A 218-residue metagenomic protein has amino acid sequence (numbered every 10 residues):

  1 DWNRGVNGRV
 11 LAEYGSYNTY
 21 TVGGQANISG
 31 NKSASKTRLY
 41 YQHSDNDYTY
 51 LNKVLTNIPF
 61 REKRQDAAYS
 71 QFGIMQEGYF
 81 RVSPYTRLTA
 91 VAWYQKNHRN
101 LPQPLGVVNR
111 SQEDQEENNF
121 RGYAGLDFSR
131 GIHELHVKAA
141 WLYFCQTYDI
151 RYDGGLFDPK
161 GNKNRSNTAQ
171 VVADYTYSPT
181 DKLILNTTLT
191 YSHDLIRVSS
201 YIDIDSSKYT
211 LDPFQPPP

Functional and structural regions predicted by a protein language model:
W2-I28, L39, R61-A67: Short strand-turn segments of transmembrane beta-barrel domains in outer membranes, especially the first one or two
N3, G30-S33, R81-Y85, Q95 (+2 more regions): Outer-membrane beta-barrel channels and translocator barrels
V6-G8, Y20-G24, S70-Q76, N118-A124 (+2 more regions): Hydrophobic, lipid-facing positions within transmembrane beta-strands of outer-membrane proteins
V10-Y14, G24, T37-H43, A90-K96 (+2 more regions): Transmembrane beta-barrel strands of outer-membrane/channel proteins
Q25-S29, R38, M75-R81, Y123-S129 (+2 more regions): Transmembrane beta-barrel domains of outer membrane proteins
R38-Y50, L195-S200: Short, solvent-exposed beta-strand-terminating loops
S44-Y48, R61, Q65-Q71, Y85-L135 (+1 more regions): Flexible loop and strand-edge segments within Gram-negative outer membrane beta-barrel domains
E117-N118, W141, D158-P218: Outer-membrane beta-barrel transmembrane domain signature of Gram-negative proteins, especially the mid-to-C-terminal
